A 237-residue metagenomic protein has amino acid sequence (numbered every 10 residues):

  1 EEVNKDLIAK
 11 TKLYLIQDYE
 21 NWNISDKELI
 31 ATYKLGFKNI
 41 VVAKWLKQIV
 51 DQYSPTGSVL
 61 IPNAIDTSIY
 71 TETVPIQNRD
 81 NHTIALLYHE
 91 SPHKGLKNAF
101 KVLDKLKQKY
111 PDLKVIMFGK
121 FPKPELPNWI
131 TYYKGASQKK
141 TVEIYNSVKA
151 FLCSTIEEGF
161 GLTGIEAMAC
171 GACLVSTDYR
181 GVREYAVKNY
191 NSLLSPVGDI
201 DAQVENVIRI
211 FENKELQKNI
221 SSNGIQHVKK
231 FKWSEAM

Functional and structural regions predicted by a protein language model:
N21-K27, P62-D80: Acidic anion/phosphate-binding donor-loop and adjacent secondary structure in glycosyltransferase catalytic cores
I40, P75-K94, F100-K107: Conserved donor-binding/catalytic core segment of Leloir-type glycosyltransferases
G135, K188-N189, L193-I200, R209-K214: Conserved acidic donor-binding segment of nucleotide-sugar-dependent glycosyltransferases
E143-V148: Short alpha-helical donor nucleotide-sugar binding micro-motif in glycosyltransferases
I156: Aromatic "clamp/platform" in nucleotide-sugar-dependent glycosyltransferases that forms part of the donor/acceptor
G161-G164, V182: Short glycine/serine-rich donor-binding loops of glycosyltransferases
C173-S176: Short hydrophobic beta-strand element within catalytic cores of glycosyltransferases and related nucleotide-activated
A202, R209, L216-K230: A short, well-ordered alpha-helix in the C-terminal region of glycosyltransferases
